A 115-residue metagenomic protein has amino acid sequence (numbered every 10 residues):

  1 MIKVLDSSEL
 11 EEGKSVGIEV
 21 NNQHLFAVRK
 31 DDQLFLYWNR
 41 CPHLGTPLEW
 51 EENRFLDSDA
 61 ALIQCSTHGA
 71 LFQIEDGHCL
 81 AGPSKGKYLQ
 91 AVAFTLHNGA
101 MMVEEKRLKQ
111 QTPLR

Functional and structural regions predicted by a protein language model:
M1-S7: Short amphipathic
S15-L114: Rieske [2Fe-2S] iron-sulfur-binding domain
